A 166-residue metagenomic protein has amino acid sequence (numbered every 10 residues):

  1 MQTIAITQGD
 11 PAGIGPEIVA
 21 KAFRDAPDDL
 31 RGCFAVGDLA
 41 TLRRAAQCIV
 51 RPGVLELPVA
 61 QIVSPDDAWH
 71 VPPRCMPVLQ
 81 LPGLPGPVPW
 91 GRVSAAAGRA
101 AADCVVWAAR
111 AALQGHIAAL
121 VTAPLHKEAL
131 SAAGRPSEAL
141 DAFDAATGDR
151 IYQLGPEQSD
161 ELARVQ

Functional and structural regions predicted by a protein language model:
M1-G148, L154, Q158: Contiguous, glycine/small-aliphatic-enriched amphipathic segments in soluble metabolic enzymes
A163-Q166: Ligand-binding beta-strand-loop-alpha-helix segment within the catalytic cores of soluble metabolic enzymes
